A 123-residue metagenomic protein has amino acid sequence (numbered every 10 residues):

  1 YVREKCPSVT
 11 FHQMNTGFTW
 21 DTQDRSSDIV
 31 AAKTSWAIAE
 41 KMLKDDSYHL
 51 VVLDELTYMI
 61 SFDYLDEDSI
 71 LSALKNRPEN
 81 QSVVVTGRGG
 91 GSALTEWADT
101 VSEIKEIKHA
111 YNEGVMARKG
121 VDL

Functional and structural regions predicted by a protein language model:
Y1-K44: Conserved P-loop
T19, E40-K44, L56-L123: Replace "adjacent to P-loop NTPase cores in ATP/GTP-dependent enzymes" with "adjacent to NTP-binding cores
